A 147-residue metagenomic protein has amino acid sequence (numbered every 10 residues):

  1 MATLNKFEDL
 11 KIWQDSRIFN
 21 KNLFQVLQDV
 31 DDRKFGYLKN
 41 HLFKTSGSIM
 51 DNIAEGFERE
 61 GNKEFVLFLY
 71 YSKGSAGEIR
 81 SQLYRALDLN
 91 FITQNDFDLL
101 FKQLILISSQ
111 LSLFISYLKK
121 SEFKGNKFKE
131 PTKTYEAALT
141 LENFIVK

Functional and structural regions predicted by a protein language model:
M1-K147: Amphipathic alpha-helical assembly/interaction segments
